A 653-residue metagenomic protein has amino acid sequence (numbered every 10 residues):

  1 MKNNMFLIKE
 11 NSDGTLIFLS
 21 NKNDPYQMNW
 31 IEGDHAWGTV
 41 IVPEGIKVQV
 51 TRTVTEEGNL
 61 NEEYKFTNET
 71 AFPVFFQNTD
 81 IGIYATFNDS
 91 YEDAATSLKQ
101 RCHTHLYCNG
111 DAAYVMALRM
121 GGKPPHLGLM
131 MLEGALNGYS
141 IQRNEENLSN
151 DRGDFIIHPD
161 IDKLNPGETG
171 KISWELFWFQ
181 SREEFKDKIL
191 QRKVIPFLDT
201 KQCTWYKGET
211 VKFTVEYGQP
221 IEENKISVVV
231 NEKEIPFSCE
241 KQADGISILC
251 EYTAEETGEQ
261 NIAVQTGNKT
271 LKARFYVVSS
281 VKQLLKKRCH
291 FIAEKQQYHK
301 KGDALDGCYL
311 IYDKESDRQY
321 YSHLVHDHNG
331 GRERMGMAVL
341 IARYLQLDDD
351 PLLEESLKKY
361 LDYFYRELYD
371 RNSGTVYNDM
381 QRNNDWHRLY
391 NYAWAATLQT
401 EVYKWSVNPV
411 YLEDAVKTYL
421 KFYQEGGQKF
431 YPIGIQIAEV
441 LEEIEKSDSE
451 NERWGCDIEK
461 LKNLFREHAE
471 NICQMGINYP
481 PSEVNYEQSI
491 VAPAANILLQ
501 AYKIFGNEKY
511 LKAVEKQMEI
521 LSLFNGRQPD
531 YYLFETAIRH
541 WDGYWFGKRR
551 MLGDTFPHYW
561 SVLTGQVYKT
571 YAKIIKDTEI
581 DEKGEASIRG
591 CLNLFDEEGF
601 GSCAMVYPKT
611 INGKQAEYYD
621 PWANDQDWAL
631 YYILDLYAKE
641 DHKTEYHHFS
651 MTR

Functional and structural regions predicted by a protein language model:
F6, I17-S20, D24-Y26, W30-G138: Polysaccharide-binding surfaces and accessory modules of carbohydrate-active proteins
V40-I46, T51-T55, D80-Y84, L118-C203: Beta-strand-rich recognition/accessory modules
T70-D80, E184-D187, E223-S227: Short, hydrophobic/aromatic beta-strand segments
E183-V211, Q219, E467, N471 (+1 more regions): Terminal, non-catalytic domain-edge segments
Q219, E223-K286: Extended acidic/polar, glycine-enriched regions that form or flank non-catalytic beta-rich accessory modules
T266, E333-P351, A393-N408, Q424 (+5 more regions): Well-ordered alpha-helical scaffold segments within catalytic/enzyme domains
Y276-L324, L352-T375, P409-Q428, D457-P481 (+4 more regions): Long, well-ordered core segments of solenoidal/helical folds
Y369-K462, H468-L498: Aromatic-lined, polymer-binding surfaces characteristic of secreted/periplasmic polysaccharide-degrading enzymes
